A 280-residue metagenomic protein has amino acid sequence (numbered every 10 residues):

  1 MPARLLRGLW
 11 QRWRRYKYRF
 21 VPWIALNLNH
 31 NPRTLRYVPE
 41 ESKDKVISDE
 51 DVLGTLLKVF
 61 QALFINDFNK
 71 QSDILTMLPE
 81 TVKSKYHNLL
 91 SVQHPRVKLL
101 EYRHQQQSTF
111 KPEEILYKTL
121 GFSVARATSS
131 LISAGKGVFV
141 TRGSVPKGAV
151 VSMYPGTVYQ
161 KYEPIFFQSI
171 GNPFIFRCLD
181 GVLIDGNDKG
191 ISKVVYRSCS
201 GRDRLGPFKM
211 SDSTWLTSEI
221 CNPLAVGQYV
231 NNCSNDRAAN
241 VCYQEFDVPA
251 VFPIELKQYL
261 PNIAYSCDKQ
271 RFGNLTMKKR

Functional and structural regions predicted by a protein language model:
M1-R280: Conserved catalytic SET/PR domain of SAM-dependent protein methyltransferases, capturing the structural core that binds
